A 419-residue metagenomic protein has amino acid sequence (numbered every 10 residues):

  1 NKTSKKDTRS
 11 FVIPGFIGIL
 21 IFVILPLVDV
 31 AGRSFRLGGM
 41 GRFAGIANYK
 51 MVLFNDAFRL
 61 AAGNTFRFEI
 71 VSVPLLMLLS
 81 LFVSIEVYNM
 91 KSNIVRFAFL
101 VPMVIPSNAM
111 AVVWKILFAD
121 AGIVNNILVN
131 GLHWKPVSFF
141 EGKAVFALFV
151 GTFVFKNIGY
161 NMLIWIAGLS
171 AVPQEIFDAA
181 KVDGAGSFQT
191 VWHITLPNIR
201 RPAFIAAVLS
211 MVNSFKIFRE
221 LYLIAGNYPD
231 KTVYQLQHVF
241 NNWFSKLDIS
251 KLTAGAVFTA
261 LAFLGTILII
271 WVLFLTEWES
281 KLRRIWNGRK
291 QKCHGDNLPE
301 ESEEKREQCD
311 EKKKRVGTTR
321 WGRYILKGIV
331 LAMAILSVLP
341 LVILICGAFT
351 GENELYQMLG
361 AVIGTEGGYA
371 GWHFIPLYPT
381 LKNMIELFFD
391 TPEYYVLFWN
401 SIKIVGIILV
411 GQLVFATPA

Functional and structural regions predicted by a protein language model:
N1-T3, N297-G317: Short, Lys/Arg-rich, polar N-terminal cytosolic tail immediately upstream of the first transmembrane signal-anchor
T3-G288, K314-A419: A structural signal for multi-pass alpha-helical bundles of membrane permease subunits that mediate small-molecule
